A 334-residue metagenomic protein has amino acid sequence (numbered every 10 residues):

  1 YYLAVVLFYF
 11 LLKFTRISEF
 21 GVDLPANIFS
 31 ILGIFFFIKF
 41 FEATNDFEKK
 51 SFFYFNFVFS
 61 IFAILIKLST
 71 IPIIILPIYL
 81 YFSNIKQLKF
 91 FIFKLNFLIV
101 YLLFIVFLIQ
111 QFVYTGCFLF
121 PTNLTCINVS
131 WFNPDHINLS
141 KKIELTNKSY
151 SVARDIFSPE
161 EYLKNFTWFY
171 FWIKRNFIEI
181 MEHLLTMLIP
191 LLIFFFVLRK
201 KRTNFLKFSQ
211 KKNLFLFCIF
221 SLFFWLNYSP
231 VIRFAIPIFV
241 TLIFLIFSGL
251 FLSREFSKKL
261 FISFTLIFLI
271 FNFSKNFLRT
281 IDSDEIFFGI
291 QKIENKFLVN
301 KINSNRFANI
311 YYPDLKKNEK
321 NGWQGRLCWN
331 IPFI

Functional and structural regions predicted by a protein language model:
Y1, K164-K207: Hydrophobic, aromatic-rich transmembrane alpha-helices and their immediate juxtamembrane boundary segments
Y1-F41, F53-I61: Membrane-embedded helix bundles of polyisoprenyl
Y9, K13-T15, F52-L68, I73-Y79 (+3 more regions): Membrane-interface alpha helices of multi-pass inner-membrane proteins
V22-I31, A63-I66, P72-I73, S221 (+1 more regions): Hydrophobic/aromatic-rich transmembrane helices and adjacent perimembrane loops
V58-S60, Q87-F112, S263-F268: Hydrophobic alpha-helical membrane-interfacial segments at the cytosolic entry of transmembrane helices
I73-Y101, L245, L252-S253: Perimembrane helix-loop-helix junctions
L98-K164, W168-I180: Transmembrane-lumen/periplasm boundary regions of multi-pass, lipid-linked membrane glycan transferases
V129-Y162, F261-I334: Intrinsically disordered, polar/acidic, low-complexity terminal segments
